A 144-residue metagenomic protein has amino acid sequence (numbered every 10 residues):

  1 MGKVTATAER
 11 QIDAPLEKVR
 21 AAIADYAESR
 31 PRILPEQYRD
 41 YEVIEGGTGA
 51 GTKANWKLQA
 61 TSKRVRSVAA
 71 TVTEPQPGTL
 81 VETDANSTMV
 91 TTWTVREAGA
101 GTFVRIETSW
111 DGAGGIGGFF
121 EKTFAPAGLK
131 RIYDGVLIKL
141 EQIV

Functional and structural regions predicted by a protein language model:
M1-G47: Hydrophobic ligand-binding cavity/cleft-lining segments
K3-Q11, Y38, K53, S67 (+3 more regions): Intrinsic-disorder/low-complexity, polar/charged segments enriched in Ser/Thr/Lys/Arg/Asp/Glu/Gln
E9-Q11, N55-K57, T71, T94-R96 (+1 more regions): Residue-level recognition of well-ordered beta-strand positions that form the cores of beta-sheet-rich folds across
I12-A14, A60-S62, E74-Q76, W110-G114: Beta-strand elements of well-folded, non-transmembrane domains
D13-E17, G46-G49, T73-G78, T94-F103: A short, structured loop/turn motif at beta-sheet edges
A24-A27, L129, Y133-V144: Short amphipathic alpha-helical signal-transduction/dimerization elements
Y41-V90, G135-I143: Glycine-rich portal/gate segments that line the openings of hydrophobic small-molecule binding cavities
V81-D134: Beta-strand/loop substructures that line and gate deep hydrophobic ligand-binding cavities in soluble
